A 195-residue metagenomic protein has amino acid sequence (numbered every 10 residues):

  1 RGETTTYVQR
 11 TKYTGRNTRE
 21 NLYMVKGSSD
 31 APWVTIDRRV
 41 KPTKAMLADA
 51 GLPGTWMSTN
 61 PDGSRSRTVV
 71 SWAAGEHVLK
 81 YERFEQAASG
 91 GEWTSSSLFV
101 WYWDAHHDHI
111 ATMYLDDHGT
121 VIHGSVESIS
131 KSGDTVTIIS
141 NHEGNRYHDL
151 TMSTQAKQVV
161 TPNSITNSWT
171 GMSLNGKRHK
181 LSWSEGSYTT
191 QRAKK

Functional and structural regions predicted by a protein language model:
R1-T43, Y114-K195: Beta-sheet ligand-binding and adhesion/scaffold domains
R1-V8, M57-D149, S153: Central antiparallel beta-sheet cores of small beta-barrel/beta-sandwich binding domains
N17, A50-P53, H107-D108, P162-N163: A short, compositionally biased
S29, L52, T68, S97-F99 (+2 more regions): Acidic, low-complexity intrinsically disordered regions
V40-T55: N-terminal helix-cap/turn-to-beta initiation motif at the start of protein domains
A48-A50, A73-G75, V159-T161: Solvent-exposed loop and beta-edge segments used for protein-protein assembly and interaction
